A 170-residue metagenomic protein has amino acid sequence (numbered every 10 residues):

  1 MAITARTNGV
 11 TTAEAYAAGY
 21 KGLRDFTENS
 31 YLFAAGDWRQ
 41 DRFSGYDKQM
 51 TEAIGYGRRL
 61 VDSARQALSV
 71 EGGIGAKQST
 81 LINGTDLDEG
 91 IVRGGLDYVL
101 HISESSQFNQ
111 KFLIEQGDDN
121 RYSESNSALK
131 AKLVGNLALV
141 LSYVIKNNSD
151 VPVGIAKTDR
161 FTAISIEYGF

Functional and structural regions predicted by a protein language model:
M1, A34-G36, V70-G72, G94 (+3 more regions): Membrane-embedded beta-strand positions of outer-membrane beta-barrel proteins
M1-T7, G36-R42, R58-L60, I74-T80 (+4 more regions): Transmembrane beta-strands of outer-membrane beta-barrel pores
R6-E14, Q40-K48, I82-D88, E115-E124 (+1 more regions): Solvent-exposed loop/turn segments connecting transmembrane beta-strands in outer-membrane beta-barrel proteins
A18-Y20, I54, G94-L96, S127 (+1 more regions): Membrane-embedded beta-strands of outer-membrane beta-barrel proteins, especially the hydrophobic/small aromatic
K21-E28, G57-D62, Q78-T80, L100-E104 (+2 more regions): Outer-membrane beta-barrel proteins
N29-L32, A64-L68, I102-F108, A131-L141: Repeated loop/turn-to-beta-strand initiation elements of outer-membrane beta-barrel proteins
A53, L129-K132, T158-F170: Outer-membrane beta-barrel "beta-signal"
A53, R59, S63-E115: Detector for outer-membrane/organellar transmembrane beta-barrel domains, recognizing the amphipathic beta-strand
